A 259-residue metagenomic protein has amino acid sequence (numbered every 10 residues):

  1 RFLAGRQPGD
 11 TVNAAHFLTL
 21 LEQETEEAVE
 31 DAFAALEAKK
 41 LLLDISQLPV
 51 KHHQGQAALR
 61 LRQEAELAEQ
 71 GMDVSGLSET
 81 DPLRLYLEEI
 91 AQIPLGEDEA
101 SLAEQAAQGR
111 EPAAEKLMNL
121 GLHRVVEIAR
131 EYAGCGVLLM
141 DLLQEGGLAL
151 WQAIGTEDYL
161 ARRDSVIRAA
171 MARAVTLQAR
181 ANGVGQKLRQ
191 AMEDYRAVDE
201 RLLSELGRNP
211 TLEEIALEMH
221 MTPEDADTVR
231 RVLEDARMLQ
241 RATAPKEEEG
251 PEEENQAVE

Functional and structural regions predicted by a protein language model:
R1, G183-A191: Short alpha-helical segments that sit at the start of domains
R1-D10, A197-S204: Short amphipathic alpha-helical interface segments
P8-L20, P210-E213: Short acidic, hydrophobic short linear motifs in intrinsically disordered regions
A14, E26-E30, T80, R168 (+1 more regions): Amphipathic alpha-helical transducer elements in NTP-driven molecular machines
T19-S46, T222-L239: Charge-enriched amphipathic alpha-helical scaffolds
A34-S75, A244-G250: Charged low-complexity interaction tracts in eukaryotic proteins
R60-R62, E79-L85, R189-E259: Charged, low-cysteine interdomain linkers and short loop/connector segments that bridge structured helical modules
A65-G183, D194-R201, E214: Alpha-helical promoter-recognition and RNA polymerase-docking modules of transcription initiation factors, dominated by
